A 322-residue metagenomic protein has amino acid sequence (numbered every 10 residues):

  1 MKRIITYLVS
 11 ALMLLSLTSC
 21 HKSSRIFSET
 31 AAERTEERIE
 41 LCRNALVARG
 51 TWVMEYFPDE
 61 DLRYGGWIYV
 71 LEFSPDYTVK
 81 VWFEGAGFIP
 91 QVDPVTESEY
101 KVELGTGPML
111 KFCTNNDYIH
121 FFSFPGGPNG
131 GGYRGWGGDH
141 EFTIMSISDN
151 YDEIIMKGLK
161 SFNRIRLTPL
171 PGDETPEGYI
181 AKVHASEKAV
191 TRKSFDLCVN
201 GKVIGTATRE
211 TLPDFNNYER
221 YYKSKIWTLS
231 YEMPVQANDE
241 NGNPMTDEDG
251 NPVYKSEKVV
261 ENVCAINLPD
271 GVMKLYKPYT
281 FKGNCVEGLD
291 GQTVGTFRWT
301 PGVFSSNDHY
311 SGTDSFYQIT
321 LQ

Functional and structural regions predicted by a protein language model:
K2-S10: Sec-dependent signal peptide recognition, specifically the positively charged N-region followed immediately by
S16-S19: C-terminal motif of bacterial Sec signal peptides marking the signal peptidase cleavage site
H21-A31, S148-S194, C198, G291-Q322: Edge beta-strand at a domain terminus
H21-M109, P176-G178, K182-K188: Acidic/polar, low-complexity intrinsically disordered N-terminal segments immediately downstream of a Sec signal
D61-P108, I119, V203-K274: N-terminal glycine/threonine-rich, aromatic-flanked beta-hairpin/loop signature
P108-G126: Short solvent-exposed strand/turn elements
G130-Y151: A recognition module on extended beta-rich or small alphabeta surfaces enriched in W/G with H and D/E
N243-Q322: Charged, long alpha-helical assembly modules
